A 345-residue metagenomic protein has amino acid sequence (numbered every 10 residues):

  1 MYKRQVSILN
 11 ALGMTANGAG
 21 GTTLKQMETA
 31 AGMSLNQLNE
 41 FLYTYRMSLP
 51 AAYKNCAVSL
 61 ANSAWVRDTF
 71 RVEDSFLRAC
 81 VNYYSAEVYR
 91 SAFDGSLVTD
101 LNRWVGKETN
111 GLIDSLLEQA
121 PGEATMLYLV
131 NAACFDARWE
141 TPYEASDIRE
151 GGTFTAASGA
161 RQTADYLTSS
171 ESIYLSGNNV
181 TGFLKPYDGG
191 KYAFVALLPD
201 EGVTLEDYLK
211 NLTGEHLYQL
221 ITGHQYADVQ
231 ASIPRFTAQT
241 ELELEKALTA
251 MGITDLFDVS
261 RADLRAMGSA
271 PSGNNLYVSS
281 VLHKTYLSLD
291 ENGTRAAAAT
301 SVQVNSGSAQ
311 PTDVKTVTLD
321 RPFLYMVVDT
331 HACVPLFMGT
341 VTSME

Functional and structural regions predicted by a protein language model:
M1-Q5: Conserved small/polar residues in nucleotide/adenosyl-binding loops
V6-A61, W65-D68: Post-signal peptide N-terminal segment of secreted/secretory-pathway proteins
N17, N292, A296, M338: Short glycine-rich loop/turn motifs that provide flexible caps or phosphate-binding loops at active sites
F41-G202, D207, T222-Q310: Non-catalytic, conformational "gating/processing" segments within enzyme and secreted inhibitor domains
L129, T181-L197, Q310-E345: Extended hydrophobic
L209-N211: Short, surface-exposed, charged loop/turn segments at secondary-structure junctions
G214-L217: Juxtamembrane non-transmembrane segments of integral membrane proteins
